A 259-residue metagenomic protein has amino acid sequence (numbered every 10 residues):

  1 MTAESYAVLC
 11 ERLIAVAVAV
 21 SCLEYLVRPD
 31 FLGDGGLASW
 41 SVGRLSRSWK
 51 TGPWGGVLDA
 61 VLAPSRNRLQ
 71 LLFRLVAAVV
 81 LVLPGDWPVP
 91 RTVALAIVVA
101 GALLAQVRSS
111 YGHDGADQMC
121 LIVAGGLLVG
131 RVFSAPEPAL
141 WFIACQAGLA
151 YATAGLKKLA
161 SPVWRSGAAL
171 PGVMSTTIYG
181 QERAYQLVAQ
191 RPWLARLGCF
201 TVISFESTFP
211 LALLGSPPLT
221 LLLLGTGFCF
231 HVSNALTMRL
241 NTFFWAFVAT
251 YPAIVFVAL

Functional and structural regions predicted by a protein language model:
M1-L259: Alpha-helical membrane-anchoring segments
